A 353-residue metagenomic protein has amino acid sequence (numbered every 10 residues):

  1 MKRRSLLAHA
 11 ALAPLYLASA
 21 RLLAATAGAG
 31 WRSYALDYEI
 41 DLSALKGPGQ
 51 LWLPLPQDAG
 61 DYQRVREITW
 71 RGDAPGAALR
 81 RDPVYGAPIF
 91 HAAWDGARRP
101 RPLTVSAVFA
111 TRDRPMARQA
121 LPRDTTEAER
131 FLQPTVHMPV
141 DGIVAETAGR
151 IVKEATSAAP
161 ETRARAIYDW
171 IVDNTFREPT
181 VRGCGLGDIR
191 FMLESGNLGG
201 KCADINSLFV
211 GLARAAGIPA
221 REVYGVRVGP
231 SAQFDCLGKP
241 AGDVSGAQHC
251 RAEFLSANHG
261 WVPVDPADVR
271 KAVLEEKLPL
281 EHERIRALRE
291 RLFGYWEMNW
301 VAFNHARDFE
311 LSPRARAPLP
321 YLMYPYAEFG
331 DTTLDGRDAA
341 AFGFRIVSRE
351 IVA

Functional and structural regions predicted by a protein language model:
S5-A24: N-terminal export signals
A18-K46, A340-V347, V352-A353: C-terminal segment of N-terminal export signals and the immediately downstream linker at the start of the mature
L36-I40, L51-L53, R101-D113: Short, hydrophobic/aromatic-enriched beta-strand segments in well-ordered soluble domains
S43-A59: Surface-exposed beta-strand/loop patches in extracellular or lumenal glycoproteins
G60-A93: Solvent-exposed beta-strand/loop surfaces of large extracellular or lumenal domains
R80-D82, P102-E178, R182-G196: Acidic low-complexity segments
A155-T162, W170-C250, A257, A272-E275: Active-site neighborhood of thiol-dependent amide/isopeptide-bond enzymes
P230, F234, G238-A353: Active-site rim recognition segments
